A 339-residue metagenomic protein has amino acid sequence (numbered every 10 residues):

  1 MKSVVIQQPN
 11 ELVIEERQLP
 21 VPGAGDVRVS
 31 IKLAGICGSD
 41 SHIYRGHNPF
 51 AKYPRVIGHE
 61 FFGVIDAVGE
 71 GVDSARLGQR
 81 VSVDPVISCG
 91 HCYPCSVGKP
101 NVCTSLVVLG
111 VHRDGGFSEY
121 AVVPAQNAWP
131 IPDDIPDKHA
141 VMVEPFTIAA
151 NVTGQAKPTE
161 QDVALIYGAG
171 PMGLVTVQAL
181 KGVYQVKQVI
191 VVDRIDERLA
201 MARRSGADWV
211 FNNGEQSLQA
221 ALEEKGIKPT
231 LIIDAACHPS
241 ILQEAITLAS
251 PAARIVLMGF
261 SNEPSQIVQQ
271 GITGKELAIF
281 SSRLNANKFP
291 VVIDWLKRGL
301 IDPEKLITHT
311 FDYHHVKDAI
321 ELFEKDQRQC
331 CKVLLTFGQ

Functional and structural regions predicted by a protein language model:
S3-V21, G38-A67, S82-V83, P100-D114: N-terminal glycine-rich cofactor-binding segment
P20-A34, H47-Y93, P132-D134: Glycine-rich beta-strand-centered segment in the early N-terminal region that forms part of a ligand/cofactor-binding
G78, Q161, A207, K228-T230 (+1 more regions): Local beta-strand N-terminus motif with an aromatic residue
C89-Y167: NAD(P)H dinucleotide-binding glycine-rich loop of Rossmann-like/cofactor-binding domains, especially the beta1-alpha1
I135-E215: Mid-domain Rossmann-like dinucleotide-binding core that forms the NAD(H)/NADP(H) cofactor-binding site
A156, A200-A278: Glycine-rich cofactor phosphate-binding loops and adjacent beta1-alpha1 units of small-molecule cofactor enzyme domains
V192-R194, A235, R283: N-terminal Rossmann-fold cofactor-binding loop
D196, Q243-T247, A286, P290-Q339: C-terminal hydrophobic helical "lid"/dimerization subdomain of Rossmann-like NAD(P)H-dependent oxidoreductases
